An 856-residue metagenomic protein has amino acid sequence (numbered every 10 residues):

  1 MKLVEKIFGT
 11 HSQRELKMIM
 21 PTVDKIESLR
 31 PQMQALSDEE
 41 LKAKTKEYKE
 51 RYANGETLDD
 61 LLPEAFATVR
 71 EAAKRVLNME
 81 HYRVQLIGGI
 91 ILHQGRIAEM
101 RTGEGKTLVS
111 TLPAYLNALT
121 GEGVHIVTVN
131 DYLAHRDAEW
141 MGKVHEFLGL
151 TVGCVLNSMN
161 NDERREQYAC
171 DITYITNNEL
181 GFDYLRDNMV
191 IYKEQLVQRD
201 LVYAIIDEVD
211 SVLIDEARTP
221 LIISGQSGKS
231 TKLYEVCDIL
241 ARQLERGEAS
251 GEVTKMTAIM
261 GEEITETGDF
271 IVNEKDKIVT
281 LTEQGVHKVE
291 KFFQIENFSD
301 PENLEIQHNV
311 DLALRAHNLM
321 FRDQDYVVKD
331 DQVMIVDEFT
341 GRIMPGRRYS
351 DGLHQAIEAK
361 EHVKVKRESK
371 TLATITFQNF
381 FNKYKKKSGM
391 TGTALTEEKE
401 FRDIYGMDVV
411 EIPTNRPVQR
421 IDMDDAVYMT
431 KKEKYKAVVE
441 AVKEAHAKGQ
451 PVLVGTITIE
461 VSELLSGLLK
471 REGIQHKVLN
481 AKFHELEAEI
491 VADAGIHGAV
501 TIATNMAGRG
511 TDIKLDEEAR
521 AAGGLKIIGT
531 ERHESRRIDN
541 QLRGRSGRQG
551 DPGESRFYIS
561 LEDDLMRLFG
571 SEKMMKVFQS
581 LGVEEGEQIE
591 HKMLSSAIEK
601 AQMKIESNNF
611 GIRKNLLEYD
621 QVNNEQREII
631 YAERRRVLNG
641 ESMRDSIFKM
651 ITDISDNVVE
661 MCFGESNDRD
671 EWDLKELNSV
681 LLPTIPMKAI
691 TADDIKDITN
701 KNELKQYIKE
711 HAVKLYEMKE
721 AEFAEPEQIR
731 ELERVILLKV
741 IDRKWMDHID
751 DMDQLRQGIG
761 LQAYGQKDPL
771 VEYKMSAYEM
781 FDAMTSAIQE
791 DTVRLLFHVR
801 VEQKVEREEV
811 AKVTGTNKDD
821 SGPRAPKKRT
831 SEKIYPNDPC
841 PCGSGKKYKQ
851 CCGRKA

Functional and structural regions predicted by a protein language model:
M1-G582, Y631-A632, F648-K649, D653: Conserved P-loop NTPase motor core
E27-P31, L617, E779, D838: Positions in alpha-helical segments
S110, V438, A825-K827, Y835: Active-site-adjacent structural elements in folded domains
T254-M260, E472, R824-K833, C851: Intrinsically disordered, compositionally biased charged tails
Y326-M334, T340-R348, Q549-G550, F557 (+2 more regions): Extended, charged helical/alpha-beta scaffold domains that provide interaction surfaces
V454, I502, W745, F781 (+2 more regions): Hydrophobic, well-ordered secondary-structure elements that form the walls of internal hydrophobic environments
T830-K849, G853: Short Cys/His-rich zinc-binding micro-motifs
